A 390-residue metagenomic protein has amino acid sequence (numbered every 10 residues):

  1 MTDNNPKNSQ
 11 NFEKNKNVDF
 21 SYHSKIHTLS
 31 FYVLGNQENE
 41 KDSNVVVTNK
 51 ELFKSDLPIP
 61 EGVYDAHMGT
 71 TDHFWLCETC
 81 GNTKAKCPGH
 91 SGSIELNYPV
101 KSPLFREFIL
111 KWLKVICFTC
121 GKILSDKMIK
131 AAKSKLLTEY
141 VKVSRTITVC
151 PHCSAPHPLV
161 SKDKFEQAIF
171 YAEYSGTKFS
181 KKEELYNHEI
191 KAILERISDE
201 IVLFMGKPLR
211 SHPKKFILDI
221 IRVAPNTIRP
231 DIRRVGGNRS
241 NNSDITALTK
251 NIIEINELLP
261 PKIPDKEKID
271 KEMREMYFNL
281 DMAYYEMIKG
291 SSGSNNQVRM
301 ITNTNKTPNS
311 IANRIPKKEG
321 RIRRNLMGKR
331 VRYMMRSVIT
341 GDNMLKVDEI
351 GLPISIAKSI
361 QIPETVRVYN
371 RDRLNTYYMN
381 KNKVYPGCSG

Functional and structural regions predicted by a protein language model:
M1-G390: Conserved core architecture of multi-subunit DNA-directed RNA polymerases
